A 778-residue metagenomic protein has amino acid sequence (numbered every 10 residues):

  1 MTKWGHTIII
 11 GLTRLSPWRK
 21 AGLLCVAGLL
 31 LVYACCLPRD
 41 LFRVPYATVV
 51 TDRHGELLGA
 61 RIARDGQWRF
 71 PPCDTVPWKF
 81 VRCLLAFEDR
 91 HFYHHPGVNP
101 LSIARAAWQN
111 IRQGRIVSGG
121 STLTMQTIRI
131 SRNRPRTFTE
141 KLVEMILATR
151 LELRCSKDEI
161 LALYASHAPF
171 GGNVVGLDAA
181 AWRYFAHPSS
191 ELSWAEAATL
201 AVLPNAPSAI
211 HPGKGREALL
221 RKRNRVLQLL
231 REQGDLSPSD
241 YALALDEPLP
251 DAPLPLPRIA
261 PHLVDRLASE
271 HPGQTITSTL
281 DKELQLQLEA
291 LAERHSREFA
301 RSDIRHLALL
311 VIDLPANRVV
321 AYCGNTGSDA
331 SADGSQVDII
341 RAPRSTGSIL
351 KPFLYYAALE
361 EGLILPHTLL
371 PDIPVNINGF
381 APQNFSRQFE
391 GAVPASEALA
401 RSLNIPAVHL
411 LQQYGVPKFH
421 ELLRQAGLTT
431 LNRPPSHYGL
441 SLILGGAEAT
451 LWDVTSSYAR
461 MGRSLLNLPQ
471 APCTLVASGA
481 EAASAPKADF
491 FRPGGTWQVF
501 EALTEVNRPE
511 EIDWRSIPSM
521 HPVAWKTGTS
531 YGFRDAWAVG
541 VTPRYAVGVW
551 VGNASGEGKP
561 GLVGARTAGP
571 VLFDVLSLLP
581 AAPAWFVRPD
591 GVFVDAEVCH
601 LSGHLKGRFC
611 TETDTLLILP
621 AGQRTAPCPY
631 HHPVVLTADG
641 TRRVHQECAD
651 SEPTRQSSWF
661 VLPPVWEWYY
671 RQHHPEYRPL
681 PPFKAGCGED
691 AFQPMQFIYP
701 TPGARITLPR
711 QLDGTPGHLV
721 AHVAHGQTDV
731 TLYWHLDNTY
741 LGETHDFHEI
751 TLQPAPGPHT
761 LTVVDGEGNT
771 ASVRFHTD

Functional and structural regions predicted by a protein language model:
T2-S302, L314, R318-V320, N325 (+2 more regions): Juxtamembrane regions of bacterial inner-membrane/periplasmic proteins, predominantly the peptidoglycan biogenesis
W18, L29-L31, L236, S484 (+1 more regions): Soluble, non-transmembrane domains of envelope/secretory-pathway proteins that act on or interact with carbohydrate
C83-L85, L230, L288, N317 (+7 more regions): Active-site SXXK
Y93-S102, V175-D178, S237-Y241, D333-Q336 (+3 more regions): Short, well-structured active-site flanking segments
R112-R136, S190, P253-A268, I364-F419 (+2 more regions): Conserved catalytic neighborhood of penicillin-recognizing serine enzymes
R129-N133, S166-N173, S190, W194-A206 (+11 more regions): Glycine-rich, acidic and aromatic/proline-enriched surface loops and short helix-turn segments that act as binding
P204-K222, P272-L284, A330-D372, N376 (+5 more regions): Active-site loop and adjoining helix of the penicillin-binding protein/serine DD-peptidase-beta-lactamase fold
S278-F299, V311-D313, Y322, D329-A342 (+2 more regions): A penicillin-recognizing enzyme superfamily signal
